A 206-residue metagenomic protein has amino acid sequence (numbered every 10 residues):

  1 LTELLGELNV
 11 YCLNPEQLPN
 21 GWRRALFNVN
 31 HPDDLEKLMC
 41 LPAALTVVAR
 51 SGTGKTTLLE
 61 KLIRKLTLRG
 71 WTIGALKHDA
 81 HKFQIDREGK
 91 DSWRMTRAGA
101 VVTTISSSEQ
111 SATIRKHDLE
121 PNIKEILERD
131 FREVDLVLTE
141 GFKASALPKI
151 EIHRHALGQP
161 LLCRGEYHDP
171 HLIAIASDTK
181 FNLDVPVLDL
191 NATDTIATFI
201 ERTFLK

Functional and structural regions predicted by a protein language model:
T2-L41: Conserved alpha/beta core of the MobA/IspD/sugar-nucleotide pyrophosphorylase nucleotidyltransferase superfamily
P15-E16, R50, H78-D79, E88 (+3 more regions): Fold-independent oxyanion-binding glycine-rich loops and adjacent beta-strand/coil segments at enzyme active sites
P32-L45, R50-S51, N122, F199-K206: SAM-dependent methyltransferases
C40-H81, L172: Walker A (P-loop) phosphate-binding motif
L41-P42, W71, A100, R132-D135: Short, high-confidence coil segments that cap the C-terminus of an alpha-helix and link into the following beta-strand
K61-D118: N-terminal phosphate/diphosphate-binding loop that engages ATP/GTP or pyrophosphate donors across diverse enzyme folds
I114-A144: Phosphate-binding/switch loop-helix module in NTP-utilizing enzymes
L136-K206: Phosphate/Mg2+-binding loops and adjacent switch elements in nucleotide/diphosphate-handling enzyme cores
